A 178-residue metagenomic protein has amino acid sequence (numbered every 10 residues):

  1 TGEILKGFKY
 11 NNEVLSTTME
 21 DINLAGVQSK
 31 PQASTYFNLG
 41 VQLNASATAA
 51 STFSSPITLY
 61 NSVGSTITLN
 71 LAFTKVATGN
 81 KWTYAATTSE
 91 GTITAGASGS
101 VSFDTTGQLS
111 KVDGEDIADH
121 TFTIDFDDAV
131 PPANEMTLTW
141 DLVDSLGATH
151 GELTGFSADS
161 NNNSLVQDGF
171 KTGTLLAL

Functional and structural regions predicted by a protein language model:
T1-L178: Small/polar low-complexity and glycine-rich loop motifs
